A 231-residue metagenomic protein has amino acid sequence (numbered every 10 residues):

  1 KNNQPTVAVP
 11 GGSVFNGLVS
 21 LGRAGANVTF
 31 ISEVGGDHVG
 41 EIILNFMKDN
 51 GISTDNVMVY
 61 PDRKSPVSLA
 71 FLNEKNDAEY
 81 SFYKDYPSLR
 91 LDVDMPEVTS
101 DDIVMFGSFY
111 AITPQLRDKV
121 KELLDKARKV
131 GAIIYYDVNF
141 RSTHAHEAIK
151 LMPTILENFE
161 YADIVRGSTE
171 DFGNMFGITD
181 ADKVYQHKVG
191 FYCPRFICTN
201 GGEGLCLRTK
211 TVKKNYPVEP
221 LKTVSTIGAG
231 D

Functional and structural regions predicted by a protein language model:
K1-S53, T223-V224: Glycine-rich phosphate/adenosyl-contacting loop at the front of the ribokinase-like
L21, S168, G230: Short, conserved phosphate/pyrophosphate- and ester-handling motifs at nucleotide-, phospho-/glycolipid
N27-S108: Conserved N-terminal subdomain of the carbohydrate kinase-like
E97, E157-N158, V189: Structural alpha-helical scaffold elements that stabilize or flank donor/cofactor-binding regions in carbohydrate
D102-I103, I164, R195: Structural motif
F109-K183, E203-G204: Conserved beta-alpha-beta core of the PfkB/ribokinase-like small-molecule kinase fold
D125, D180-D231: Conserved phosphate-binding/catalytic region of the ribokinase-like
